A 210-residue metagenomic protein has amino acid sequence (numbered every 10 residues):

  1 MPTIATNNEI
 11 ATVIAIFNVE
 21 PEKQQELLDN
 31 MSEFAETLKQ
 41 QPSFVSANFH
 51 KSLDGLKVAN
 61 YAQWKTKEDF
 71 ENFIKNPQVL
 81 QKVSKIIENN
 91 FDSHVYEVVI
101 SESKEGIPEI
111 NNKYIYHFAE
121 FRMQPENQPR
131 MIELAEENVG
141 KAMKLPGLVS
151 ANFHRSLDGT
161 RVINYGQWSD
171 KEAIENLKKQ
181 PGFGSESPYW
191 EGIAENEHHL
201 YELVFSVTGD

Functional and structural regions predicted by a protein language model:
M1-E9, N48-L56, Q81-Y116, E120-R122 (+2 more regions): Glycine-rich beta-strand-turn "strand-cap" elements at beta-sheet edges
N8-E9, V19-P21, L27, K39 (+2 more regions): Low-complexity, intrinsically disordered terminal regions of eukaryotic RNA-associated proteins
I16-N18, Y61-Q63, R122, Y165-Q167: Short hydrophobic/aromatic beta-strand micro-patches that form the beta-sheet surface supporting nucleotide- or nucleic
N18-D29, R122-I132: Short, surface-exposed ligand-recognition loops at beta-strand->loop->(often short) alpha-helix junctions that present
K39-S46, Q63-V95, A142-V149, Q167-L200: An amphipathic, aromatic/His-enriched active-site/gating alpha helix that lines ligand/cofactor pockets
N127-S150: A mid-sequence, solvent-exposed acidic-amphipathic segment
